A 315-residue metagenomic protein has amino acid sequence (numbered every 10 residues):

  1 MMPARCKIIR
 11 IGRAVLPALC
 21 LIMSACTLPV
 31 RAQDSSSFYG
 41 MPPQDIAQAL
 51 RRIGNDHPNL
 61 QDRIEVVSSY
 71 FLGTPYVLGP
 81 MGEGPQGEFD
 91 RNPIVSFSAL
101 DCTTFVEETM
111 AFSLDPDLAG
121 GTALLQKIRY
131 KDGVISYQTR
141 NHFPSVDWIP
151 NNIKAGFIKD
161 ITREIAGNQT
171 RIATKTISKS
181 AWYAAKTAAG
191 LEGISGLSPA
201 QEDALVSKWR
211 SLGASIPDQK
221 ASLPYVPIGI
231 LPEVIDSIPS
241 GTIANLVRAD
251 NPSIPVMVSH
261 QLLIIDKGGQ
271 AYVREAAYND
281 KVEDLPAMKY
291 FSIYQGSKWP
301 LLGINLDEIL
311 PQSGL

Functional and structural regions predicted by a protein language model:
M1-R10: N-terminal secretory signal peptides that target proteins for export/translocation
A14-A25: Bacterial N-terminal signal peptides
L28-A32: Sec/Tat signal peptide C-region and signal peptidase I cleavage site
Y39, P43, H57-E65, N92-T103 (+4 more regions): Solvent-exposed, acidic/flexible segments
I64-L72, L125-I128: Short alpha-helical scaffolding segments that buttress acidic/His motifs in well-ordered protein cores
P75-L223, P239, R248, D266-Q270 (+1 more regions): Acidic/His-rich structured neighborhood in mature extracellular/periplasmic domains
Y225-V234, D250-N251: Short alpha-helix capping/helix-loop boundary micro-motifs
A244-L315: C-terminal soluble interaction/assembly domains
